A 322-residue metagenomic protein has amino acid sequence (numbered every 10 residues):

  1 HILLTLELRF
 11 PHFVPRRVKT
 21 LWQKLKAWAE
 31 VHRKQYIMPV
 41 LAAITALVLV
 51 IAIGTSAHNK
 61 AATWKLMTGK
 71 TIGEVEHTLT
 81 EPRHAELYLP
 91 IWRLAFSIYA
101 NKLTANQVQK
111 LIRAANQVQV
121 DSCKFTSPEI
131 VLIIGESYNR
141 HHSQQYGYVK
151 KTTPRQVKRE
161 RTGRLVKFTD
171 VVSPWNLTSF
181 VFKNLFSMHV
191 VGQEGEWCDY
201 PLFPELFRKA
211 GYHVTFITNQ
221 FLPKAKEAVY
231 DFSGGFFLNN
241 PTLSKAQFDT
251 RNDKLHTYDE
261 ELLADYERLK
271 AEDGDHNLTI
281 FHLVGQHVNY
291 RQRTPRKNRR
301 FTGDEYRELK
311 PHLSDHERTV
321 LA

Functional and structural regions predicted by a protein language model:
H1-T78: Transmembrane and membrane-interface helices of multi-pass, inner-membrane envelope-modifying transferases
I2-E7, Q156, L283, H316-V320: Generic low-polarity alpha-helical segments
T45-A46, G54-L132, S137-E308: Active-site-proximal alpha/beta segments of enzymes that process anionic O-linked groups
R307-A322: Active-site-proximal segments of metal-dependent phosphoesterases and phosphodiesterases across multiple
